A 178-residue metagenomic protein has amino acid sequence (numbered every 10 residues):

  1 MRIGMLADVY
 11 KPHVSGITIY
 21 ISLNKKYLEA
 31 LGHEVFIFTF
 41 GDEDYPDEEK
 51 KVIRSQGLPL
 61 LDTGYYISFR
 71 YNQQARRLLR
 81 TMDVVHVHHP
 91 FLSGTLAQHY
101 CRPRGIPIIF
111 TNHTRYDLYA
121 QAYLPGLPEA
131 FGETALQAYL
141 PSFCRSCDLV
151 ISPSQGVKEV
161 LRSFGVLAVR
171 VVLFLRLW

Functional and structural regions predicted by a protein language model:
M1-R54, R80: N-terminal subdomain of nucleotide-sugar transferases
I3, V84, C101-Q121, I151: Active-site proximal beta-strand in glycosyltransferases
E29, R102, R162: Anion (oxyanion) recognition and catalysis
K51-Q56, G105, G126-A130, A168: Short, hinge-like loop/turn segments at secondary-structure boundaries
I53, E133-W178: Donor nucleotide-sugar binding/catalytic pocket of nucleotide-sugar-dependent glycosyltransferases
L60-H99, P103, A138: An amphipathic, basic-hydrophobic alpha-helix
L118-S142: Nucleotide-sugar donor phosphate/pyrophosphate-binding loop at the beta->alpha transition of glycosyltransferases
